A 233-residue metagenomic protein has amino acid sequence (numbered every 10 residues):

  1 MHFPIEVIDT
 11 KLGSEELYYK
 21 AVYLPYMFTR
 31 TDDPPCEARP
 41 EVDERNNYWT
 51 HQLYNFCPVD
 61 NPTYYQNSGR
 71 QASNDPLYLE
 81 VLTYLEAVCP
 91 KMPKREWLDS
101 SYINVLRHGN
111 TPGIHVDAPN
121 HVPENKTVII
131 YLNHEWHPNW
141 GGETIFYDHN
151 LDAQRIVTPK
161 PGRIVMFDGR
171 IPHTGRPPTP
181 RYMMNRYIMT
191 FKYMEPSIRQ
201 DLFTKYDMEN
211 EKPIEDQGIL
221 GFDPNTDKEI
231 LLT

Functional and structural regions predicted by a protein language model:
M1, L232-T233: Short intrinsically disordered terminal tails
M1-K94: Non-heme Fe(II)/2-oxoglutarate
P4, R30, H115, G221 (+1 more regions): Intrinsically disordered, low-complexity regulatory regions of eukaryotic regulatory proteins
I8-T10, V157-P159, I230: Generic detection of short hydrophobic beta-strand segments and adjacent strand-loop junctions
F28, A153-Q154, E229: Tryptophan-centered short beta-strand motifs
D43, D148, D223: Acidic surface patches and DE-rich sequence motifs
E86-D207: Catalytic core of non-heme Fe(II) oxygenases with the double-stranded beta-helix
T190-L232: Double-stranded beta-helix
